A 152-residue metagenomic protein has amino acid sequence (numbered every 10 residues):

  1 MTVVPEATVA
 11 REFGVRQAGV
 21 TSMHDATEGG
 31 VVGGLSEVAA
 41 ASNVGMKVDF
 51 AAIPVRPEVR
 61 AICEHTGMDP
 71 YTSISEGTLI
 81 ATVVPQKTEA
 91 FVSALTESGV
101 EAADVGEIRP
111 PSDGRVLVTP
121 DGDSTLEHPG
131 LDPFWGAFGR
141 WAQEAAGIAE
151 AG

Functional and structural regions predicted by a protein language model:
M1-S75: Active-site-proximal betaalpha loop/short-helix elements that scaffold phosphoryl/nucleotidyl transfer chemistry
A26, G45-P54, T72-I74, V92-T119: Beta-strand->loop->alpha-helix junctions that form or flank phosphate-binding loops in nucleotide-handling enzymes
V31-V32, P57-V59, E89-V92, P111-L117 (+1 more regions): Short active-site-adjacent structural elements
E76-T82: A short beta-alpha structural unit
V83-E89: Helix N-cap motif at beta-to-alpha junctions
S98-G152: Acidic, Ser/Thr/Pro-rich beta/coil linker or hinge segments at domain junctions
